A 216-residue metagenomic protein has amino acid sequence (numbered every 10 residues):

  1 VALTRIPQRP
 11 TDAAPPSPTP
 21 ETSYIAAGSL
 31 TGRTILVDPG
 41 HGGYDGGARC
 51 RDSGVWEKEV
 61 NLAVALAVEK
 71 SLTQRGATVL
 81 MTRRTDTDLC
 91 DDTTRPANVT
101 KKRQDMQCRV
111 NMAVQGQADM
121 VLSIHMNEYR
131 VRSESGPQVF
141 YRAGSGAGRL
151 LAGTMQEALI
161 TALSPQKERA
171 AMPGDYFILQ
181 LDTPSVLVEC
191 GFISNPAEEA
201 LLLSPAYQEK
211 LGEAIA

Functional and structural regions predicted by a protein language model:
V1-A216: Catalytic-site microenvironment of enzymes that process N-acetyl-hexosamine-containing cell-wall polysaccharides
